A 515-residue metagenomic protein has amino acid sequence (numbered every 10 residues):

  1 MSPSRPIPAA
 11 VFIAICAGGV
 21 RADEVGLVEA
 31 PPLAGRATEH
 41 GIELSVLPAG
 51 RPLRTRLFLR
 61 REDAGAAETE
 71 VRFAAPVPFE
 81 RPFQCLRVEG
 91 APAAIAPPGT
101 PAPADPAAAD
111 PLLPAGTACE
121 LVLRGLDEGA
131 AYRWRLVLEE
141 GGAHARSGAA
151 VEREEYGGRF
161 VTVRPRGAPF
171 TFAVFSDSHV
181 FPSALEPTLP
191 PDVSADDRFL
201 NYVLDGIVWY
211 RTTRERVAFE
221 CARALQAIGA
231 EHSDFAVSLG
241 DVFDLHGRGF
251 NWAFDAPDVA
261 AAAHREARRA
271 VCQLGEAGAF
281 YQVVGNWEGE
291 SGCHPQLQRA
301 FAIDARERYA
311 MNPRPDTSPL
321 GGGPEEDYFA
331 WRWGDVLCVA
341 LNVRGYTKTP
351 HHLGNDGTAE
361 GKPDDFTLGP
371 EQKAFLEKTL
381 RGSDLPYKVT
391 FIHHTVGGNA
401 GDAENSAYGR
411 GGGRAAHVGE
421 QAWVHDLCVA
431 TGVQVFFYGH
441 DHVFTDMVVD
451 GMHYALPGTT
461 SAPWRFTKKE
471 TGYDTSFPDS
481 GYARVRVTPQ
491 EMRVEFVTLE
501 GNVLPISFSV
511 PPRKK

Functional and structural regions predicted by a protein language model:
M1-P8: Bacterial N-terminal signal peptides that target proteins for export
P8-A17: Bacterial N-terminal signal peptides
A22-R211, G229-H232, R484-K515: Acidic, histidine-bearing metal-coordination/catalytic regions of metal-dependent phosphoesterases
R133-R159, P187, F250-D384, A407-A415 (+2 more regions): Extended active-site neighborhood of metal-dependent phosphoesterases/phosphodiesterases
P169-F170, D234, Y328, D335-V336 (+1 more regions): Alpha/beta-hydrolase fold active-site loops
P169-H264, R268-G278: Conserved, compact domain cores that house catalytic/ligand-binding motifs in diverse enzymes and effector modules
A173-S176, F235-D241, F280-N286, V389-H393 (+3 more regions): Active-site neighborhood of phospho(di)ester-bond hydrolases with catalytic His/Asp-centered motifs
S238-H246, S383-E404: Short acidic, glycine-rich surface-loop motifs adjacent to enzyme active sites
